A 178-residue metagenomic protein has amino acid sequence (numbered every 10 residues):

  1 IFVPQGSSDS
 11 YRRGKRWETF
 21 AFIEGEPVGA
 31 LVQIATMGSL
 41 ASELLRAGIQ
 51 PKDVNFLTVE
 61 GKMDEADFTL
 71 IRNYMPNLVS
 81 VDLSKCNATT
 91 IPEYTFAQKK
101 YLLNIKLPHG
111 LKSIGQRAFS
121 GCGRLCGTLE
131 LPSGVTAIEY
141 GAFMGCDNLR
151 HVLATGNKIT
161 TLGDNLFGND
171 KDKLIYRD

Functional and structural regions predicted by a protein language model:
I1-S7, I23-A35, V54-M63, N77-T90 (+4 more regions): Structural signature of tandem-repeat unit edges
D9-F20, T69-N73, Y94-T95, G163-D170: Short, aromatic/basic amphipathic alpha-helical patches
V28-Q50: The feature captures the LRR N-terminal capping module
R46-V54, Y74-P76: Flexible, charged surface loops at secondary-structure boundaries
E93-T95, G115-S120, E139-M144, D164-L166: Consensus positions within tandem repeat domains that build extended binding/scaffold surfaces
